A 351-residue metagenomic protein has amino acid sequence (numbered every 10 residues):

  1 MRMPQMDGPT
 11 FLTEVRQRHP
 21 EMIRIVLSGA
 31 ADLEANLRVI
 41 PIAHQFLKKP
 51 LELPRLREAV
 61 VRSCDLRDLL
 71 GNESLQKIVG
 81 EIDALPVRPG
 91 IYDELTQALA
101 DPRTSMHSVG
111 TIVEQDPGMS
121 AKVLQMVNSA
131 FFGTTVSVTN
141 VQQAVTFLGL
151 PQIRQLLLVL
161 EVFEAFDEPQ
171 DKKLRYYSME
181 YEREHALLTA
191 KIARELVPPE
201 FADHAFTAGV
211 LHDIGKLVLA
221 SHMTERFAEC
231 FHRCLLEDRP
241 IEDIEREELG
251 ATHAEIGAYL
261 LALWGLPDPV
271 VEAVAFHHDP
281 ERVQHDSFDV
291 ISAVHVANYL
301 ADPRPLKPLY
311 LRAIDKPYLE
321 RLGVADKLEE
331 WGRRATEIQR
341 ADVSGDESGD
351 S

Functional and structural regions predicted by a protein language model:
M3: Receiver (REC) domain active-site loop signature in two-component systems and cognate sites in sensor histidine kinases
T10-Q17, E21-I23, A30-L47, P54: Alpha4 helix (beta4-alpha4-beta5 surface) of REC/receiver domains from two-component response regulators
F11, L51-P54, R67-G71, A341-D350: Hydrophobic alpha-helical segments at protein termini of multi-pass membrane proteins
E14, R24-V26, S63, R67: Generic alpha-helical hydrophobic packing signal
L53-L235, R239-R312: Conserved alpha-helical "signature site" that marks functionally important helical segments or helix/loop junctions
Y318-S351: Terminal helices and disordered tails flanking the catalytic cores of nucleotide-processing hydrolases
